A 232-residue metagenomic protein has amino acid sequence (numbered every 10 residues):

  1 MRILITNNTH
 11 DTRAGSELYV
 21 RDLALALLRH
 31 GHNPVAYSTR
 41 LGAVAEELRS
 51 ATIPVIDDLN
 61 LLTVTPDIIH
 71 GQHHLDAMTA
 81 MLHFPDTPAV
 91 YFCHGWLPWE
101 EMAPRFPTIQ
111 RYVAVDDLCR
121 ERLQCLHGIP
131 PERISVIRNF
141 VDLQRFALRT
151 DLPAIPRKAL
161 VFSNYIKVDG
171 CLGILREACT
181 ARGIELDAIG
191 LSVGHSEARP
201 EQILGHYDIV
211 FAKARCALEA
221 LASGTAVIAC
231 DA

Functional and structural regions predicted by a protein language model:
L4, V113, V136-R145, D151-D169: Conserved donor-binding/catalytic core segment of Leloir-type glycosyltransferases
N7-Y19, K167-G170: A short, glycine/small-residue-rich beta-strand->loop->alpha-helix junction that serves as a flexible
S16-L28, A43-V44: Short amphipathic alpha-helix
G71-D76, C93: Short His-centered aromatic/hydrophobic patch
H83, V90-Y91, E100-V115, I203-L204: A conserved, positively charged/aromatic
E101-A103, Q124-L126, E132-I155, A198-R199: Acidic anion/phosphate-binding donor-loop and adjacent secondary structure in glycosyltransferase catalytic cores
Q110-E132, V168-C171: A short, active-site helix/loop in glycosyltransferases that binds the activated sugar's phosphate group
L218, A222-A232: Catalytic binding pocket for nucleotide-activated donors in carbohydrate/polymer assembly enzymes
